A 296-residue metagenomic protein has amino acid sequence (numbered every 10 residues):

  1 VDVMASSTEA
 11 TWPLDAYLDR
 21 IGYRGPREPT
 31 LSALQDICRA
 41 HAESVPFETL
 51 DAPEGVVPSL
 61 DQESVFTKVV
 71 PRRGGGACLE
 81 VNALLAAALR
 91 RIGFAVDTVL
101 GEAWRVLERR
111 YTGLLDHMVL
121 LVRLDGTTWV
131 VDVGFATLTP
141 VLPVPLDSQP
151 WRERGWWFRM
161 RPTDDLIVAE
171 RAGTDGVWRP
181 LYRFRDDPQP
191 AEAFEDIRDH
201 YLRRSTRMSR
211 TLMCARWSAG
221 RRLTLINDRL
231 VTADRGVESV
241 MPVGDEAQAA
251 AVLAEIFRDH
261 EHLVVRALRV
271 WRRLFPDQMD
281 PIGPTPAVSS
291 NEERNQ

Functional and structural regions predicted by a protein language model:
V1-W12, L263, N291, N295-Q296: Linear, non-domain "peripheral" regions
D2-I21, G25, A40-P46, A103-Q248: His-Asp-centered catalytic microenvironments across diverse enzyme cores, prominently the transglutaminase-like
A5-R73: Secondary-structure boundary elements
Y17, A88, V252-L253: Residues within well-ordered alpha helices
R20, R91, E255-I256: Residues at alpha-helix termini
R73-L100, L120, C214: Cysteine-centered nucleophilic/redox motifs
R229-Q296: Extended, charged low-complexity segments that frequently continue into or abut oligomerization scaffolds
